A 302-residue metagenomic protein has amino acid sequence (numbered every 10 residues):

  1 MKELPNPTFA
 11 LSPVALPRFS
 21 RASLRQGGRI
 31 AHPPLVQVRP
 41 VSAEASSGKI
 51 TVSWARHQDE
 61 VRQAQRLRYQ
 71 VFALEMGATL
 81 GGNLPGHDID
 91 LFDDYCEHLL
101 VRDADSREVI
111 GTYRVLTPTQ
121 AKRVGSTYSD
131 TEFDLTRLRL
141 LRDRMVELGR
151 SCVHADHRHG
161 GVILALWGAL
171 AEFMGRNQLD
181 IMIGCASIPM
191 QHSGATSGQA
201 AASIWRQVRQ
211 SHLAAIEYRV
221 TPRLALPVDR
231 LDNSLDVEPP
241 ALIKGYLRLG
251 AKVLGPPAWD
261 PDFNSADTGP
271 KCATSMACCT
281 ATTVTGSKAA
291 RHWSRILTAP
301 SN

Functional and structural regions predicted by a protein language model:
K2-S47: Short acidic N-proximal helix/loop "leader" segments that mark the beginning of a domain or an inter-domain linker
L4-N6, P40-I110, R114-T117: Short amphipathic alpha-helix that is part of the acyltransferase structural core
D88-D90, T196-A201, T268-A273: Short low-complexity, flexible loop/linker segments enriched in glycine and/or proline with clustered acidic
A104-S106, D156-H157, T274-A277: Short loop segments at secondary-structure junctions
P118-A251, G255-S265: Acyl-donor binding region in acyl/amide transferases
A266-A281, S287: Short, compositionally biased segments
V284, A289-A290, A299: Short amphipathic, helix-prone segments within low-complexity/disordered or flexible regions
S294-R295, S301-N302: Low-acidity, Ser/Thr- and Arg-rich intrinsically disordered low-complexity segments
